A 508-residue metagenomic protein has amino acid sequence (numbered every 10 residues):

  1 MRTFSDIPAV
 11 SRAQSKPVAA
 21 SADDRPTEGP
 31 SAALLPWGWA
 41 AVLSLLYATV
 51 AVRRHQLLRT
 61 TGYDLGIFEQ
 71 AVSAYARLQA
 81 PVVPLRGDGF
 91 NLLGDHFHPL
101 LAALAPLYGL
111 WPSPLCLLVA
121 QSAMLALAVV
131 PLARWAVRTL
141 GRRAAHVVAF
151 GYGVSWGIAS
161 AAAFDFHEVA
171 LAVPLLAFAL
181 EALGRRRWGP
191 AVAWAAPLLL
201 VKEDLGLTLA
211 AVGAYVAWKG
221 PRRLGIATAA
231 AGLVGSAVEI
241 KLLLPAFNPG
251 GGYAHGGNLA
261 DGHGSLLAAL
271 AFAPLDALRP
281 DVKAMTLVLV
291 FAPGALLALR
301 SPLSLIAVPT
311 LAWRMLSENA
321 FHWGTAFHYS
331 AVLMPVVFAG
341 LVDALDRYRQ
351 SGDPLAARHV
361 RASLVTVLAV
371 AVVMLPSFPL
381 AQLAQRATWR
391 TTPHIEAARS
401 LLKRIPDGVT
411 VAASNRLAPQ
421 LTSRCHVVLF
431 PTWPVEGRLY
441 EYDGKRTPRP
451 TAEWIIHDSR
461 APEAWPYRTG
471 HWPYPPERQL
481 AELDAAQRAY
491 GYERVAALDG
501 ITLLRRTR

Functional and structural regions predicted by a protein language model:
M1-T49: Start-transfer (signal-anchor) and selected internal transmembrane alpha helices of multi-pass inner/ER membrane
W37-A41, R143, A229-L233, Y348-P379: Signature aromatic-anchored transmembrane alpha helix within multi-pass, membrane-resident enzymes that catalyze glycan
L46, V50, L57-T60, A74 (+4 more regions): Membrane-lumen/periplasm interface segments of specific transmembrane helices in polyprenyl phosphate-linked
I67-N91, P99-L100: Extracytosolic helix-loop segments that constitute the early lumenal/periplasmic catalytic or substrate-binding loops
C116-L140: Transmembrane-helix motifs of polytopic, lipid-linked glycan transferases
P131-R134, G151, I158, A170-W194 (+2 more regions): Specific aromatic-rich, kink-prone transmembrane helix
A145-V154, A195, L199: Short helix- or helix-capping micro-motifs that position conserved polar/aromatic residues at function-defining sites
L305-D353: Hydrophobic/aromatic-rich transmembrane helices and adjacent perimembrane loops
